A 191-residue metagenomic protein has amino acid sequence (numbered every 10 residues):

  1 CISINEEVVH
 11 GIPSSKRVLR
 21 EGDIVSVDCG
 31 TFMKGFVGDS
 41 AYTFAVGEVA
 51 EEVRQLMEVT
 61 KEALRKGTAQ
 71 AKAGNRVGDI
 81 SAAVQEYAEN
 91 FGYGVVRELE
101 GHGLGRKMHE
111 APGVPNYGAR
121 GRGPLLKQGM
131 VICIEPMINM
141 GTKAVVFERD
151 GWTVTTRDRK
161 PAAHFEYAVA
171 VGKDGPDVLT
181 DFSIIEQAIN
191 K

Functional and structural regions predicted by a protein language model:
C1-K191: Active-site neighborhoods and metal-handling regions in enzymes and metal-associated proteins
